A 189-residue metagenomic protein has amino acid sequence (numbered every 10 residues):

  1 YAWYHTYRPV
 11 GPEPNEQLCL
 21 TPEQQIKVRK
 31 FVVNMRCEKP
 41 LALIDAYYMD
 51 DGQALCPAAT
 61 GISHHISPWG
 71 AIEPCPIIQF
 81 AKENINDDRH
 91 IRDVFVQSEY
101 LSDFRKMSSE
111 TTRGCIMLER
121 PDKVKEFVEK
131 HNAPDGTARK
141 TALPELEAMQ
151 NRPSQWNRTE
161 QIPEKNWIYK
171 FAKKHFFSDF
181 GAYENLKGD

Functional and structural regions predicted by a protein language model:
Y1-E16, I26-D45: Conserved C-terminal portion of the radical SAM core fold that forms the substrate/S-adenosylmethionine-binding
L20-Q24: Charged helix-capping and loop-helix junction motifs
Y47-A54: Short, solvent-exposed loop/turn elements at beta->coil junctions and helix N-caps that rim active or binding pockets
P57-T60: Short, small/polar residue-rich loop motifs at catalytic or cofactor-binding pockets
I66-S67: Short, acidic, Ser/Thr-enriched surface-loop or helix-capping motifs
I77-D189: Flexible mid-to-C-terminal extensions adjoining Fe-S/redox cofactors in radical SAM and related proteins
